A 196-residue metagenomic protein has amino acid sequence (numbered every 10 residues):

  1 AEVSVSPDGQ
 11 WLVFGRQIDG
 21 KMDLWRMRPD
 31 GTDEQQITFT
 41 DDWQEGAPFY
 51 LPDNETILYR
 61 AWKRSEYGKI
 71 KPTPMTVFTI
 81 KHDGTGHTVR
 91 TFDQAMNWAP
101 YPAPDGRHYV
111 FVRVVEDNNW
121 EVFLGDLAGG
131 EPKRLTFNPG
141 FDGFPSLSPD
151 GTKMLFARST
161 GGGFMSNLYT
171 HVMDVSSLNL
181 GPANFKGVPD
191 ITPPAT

Functional and structural regions predicted by a protein language model:
A1-T196: Sequence signature of WD/YWTD-type beta-propeller architectures
